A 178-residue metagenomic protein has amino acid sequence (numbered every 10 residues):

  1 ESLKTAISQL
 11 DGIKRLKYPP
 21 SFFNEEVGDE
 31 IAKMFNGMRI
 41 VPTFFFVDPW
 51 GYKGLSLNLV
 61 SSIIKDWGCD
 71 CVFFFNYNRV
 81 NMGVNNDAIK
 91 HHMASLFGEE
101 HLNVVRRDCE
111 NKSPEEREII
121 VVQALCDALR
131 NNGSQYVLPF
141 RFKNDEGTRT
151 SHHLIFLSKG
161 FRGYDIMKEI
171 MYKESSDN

Functional and structural regions predicted by a protein language model:
E1-N178: Class I S-adenosyl-L-methionine-dependent methyltransferase catalytic core
